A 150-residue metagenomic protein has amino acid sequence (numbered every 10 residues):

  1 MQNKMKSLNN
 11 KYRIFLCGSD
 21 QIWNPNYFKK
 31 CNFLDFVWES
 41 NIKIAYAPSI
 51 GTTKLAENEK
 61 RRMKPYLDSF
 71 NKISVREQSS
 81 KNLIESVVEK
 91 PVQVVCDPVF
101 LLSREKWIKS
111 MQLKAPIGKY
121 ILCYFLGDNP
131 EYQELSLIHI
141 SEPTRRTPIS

Functional and structural regions predicted by a protein language model:
M1-P65: Aromatic- and Gly/Pro-rich donor/ligand-binding loops that form nucleotide- or phosphate-bearing donor binding pockets
N10-Y12, V37-S40, W107-Y120: Nucleotide-sugar donor-binding and catalytic loop/hinge architecture of NDP-sugar-dependent glycosyltransferases
I22, S79-S80: Alpha-helix capping/helix-boundary segments
T52-N58, F100-L113: Acidic anion/phosphate-binding donor-loop and adjacent secondary structure in glycosyltransferase catalytic cores
F70-E77: A short beta-strand/loop micro-motif in the catalytic core of glycosyltransferases that engages the nucleotide-sugar
K81-V99: Helix-loop-beta element that forms the nucleotide-linked donor phosphate-binding surface in glycosyltransferases
C123-Y124: A conserved active-site cap/scaffold subdomain adjacent to cofactor or substrate pockets
I138-S150: Single conserved hydrophobic/aromatic residue that forms the stacking wall/gate of nucleotide- or nucleobase-binding
